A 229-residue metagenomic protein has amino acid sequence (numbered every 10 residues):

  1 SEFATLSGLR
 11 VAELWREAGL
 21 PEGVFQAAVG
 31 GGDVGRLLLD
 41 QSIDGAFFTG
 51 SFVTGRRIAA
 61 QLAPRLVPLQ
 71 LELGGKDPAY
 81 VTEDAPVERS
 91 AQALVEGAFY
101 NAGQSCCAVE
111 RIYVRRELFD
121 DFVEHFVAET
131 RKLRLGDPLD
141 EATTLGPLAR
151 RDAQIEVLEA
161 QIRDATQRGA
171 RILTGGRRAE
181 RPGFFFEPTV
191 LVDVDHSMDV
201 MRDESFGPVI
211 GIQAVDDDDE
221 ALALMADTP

Functional and structural regions predicted by a protein language model:
S1-E22, L66, E88: Conserved small-residue-rich beta-alpha loop and adjacent elements that most often cradle the phosphate/pyrophosphate
F3-L6, G32-V34, V53-T54, P64: Short alpha-helical
L9, L37-L38, L224: CheY-like receiver
Q26-D44: A structured beta-alpha segment of the ubiquitous adenosine-cofactor-binding alpha/beta core
A27, E83, G211-D216: A structural signal for short, well-ordered beta-strand elements
S42-G45, S51-D195, D217-D227: ALDH superfamily catalytic-core signature
M201: Short, solvent-exposed loop/beta-turn-alpha elements that line the ligand-binding surface or hinge of extracytoplasmic
P208: Glycine-rich nucleotide-phosphate-binding loops and adjacent flexible coil segments
